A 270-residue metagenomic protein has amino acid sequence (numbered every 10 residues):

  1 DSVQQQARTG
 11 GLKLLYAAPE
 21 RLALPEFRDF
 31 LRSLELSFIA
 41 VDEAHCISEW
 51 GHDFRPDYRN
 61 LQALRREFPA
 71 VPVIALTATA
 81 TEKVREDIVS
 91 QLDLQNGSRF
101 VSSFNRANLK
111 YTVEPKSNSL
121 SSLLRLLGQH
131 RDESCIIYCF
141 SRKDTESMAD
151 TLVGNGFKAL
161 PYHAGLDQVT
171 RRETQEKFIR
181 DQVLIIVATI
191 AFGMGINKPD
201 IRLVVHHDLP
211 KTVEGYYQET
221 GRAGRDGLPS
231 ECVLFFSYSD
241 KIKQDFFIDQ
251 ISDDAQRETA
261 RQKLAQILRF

Functional and structural regions predicted by a protein language model:
D1-Q266: Helicase motor core with emphasis on the C-terminal RecA-like subdomain
